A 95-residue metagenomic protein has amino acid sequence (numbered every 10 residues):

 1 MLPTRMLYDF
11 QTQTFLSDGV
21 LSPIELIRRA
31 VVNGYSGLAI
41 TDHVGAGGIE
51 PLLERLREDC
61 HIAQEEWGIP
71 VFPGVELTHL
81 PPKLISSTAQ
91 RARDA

Functional and structural regions predicted by a protein language model:
M1, S22, V71: Catalytic core of pol beta-like nucleotidyltransferases
M1-G19: Replace "His-x-His-based motif
M1-L2, N33-S36, D59-A63: A broad, low-specificity signal for short, low-complexity segments enriched in glycine/proline and polar/charged
D9, I27-E50, G68-E76, A95: Divalent metal-dependent hydrolysis catalytic cores, especially in the metallo-beta-lactamase
D18-G19, A46-P51, H79-K83: Acidic-and-aromatic substrate-binding clefts and catalytic sites of carbohydrate-active enzymes
G19-A30, P81-R91: Short, acidic/polar
L53-A95: Extended substrate/RNA-proximal surfaces in nucleic-acid metabolism proteins
